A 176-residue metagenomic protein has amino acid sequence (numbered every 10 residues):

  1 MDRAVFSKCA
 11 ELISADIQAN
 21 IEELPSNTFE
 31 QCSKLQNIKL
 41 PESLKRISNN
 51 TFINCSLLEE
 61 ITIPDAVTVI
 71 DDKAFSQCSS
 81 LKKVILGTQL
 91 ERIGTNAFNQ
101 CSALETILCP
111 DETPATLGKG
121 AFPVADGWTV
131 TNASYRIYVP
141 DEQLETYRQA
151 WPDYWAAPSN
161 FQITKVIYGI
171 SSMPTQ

Functional and structural regions predicted by a protein language model:
D2-V5, P25-T28, S48-T51, D71-S76 (+2 more regions): Consensus positions within tandem repeat domains that build extended binding/scaffold surfaces
V5-F6, S14, E23, T28 (+4 more regions): LRR flanking "cap" motifs
F6, N99, G120-W128, A150-Y154: A structural signal for leucine-rich repeat
C9-E23, S33-R46, S56-V69, S79-R92 (+3 more regions): Structural signature of tandem-repeat unit edges
E91, F98, F122-V124, T131 (+1 more regions): Intrinsically disordered, low-complexity, compositionally biased regions/tails
G94, T116-K119, T146-Q149: Extracytoplasmic/secreted cell-surface and envelope-processing proteins
N132-Q176: Extracellular/surface-exposed low-complexity segments
